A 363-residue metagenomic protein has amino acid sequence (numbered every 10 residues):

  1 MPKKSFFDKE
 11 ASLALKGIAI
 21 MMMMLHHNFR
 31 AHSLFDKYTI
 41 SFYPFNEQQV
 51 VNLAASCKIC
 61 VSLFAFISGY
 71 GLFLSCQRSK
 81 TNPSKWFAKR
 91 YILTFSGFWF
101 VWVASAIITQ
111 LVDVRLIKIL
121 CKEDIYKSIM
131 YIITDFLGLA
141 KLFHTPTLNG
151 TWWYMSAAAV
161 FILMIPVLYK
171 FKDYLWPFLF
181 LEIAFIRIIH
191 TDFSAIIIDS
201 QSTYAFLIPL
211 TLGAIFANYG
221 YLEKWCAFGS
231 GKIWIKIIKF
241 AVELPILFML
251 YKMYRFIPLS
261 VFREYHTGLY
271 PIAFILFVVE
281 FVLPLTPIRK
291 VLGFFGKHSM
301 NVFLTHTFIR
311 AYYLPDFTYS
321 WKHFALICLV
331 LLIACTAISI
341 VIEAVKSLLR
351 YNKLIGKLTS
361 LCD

Functional and structural regions predicted by a protein language model:
M1-A184, I233-I238, T286-I288, H298 (+1 more regions): Membrane-cytosol interface segments of multi-pass membrane proteins, especially ER/Golgi lipid-handling enzymes
H26-H27, F303-H306: Histidine-centered divalent metal-coordination motifs
V101-I108, A195-F206: Charged/polar, low-hydrophobicity segments characteristic of intrinsically disordered regions and flexible loops
T145-M155, I189-S200: Surface-exposed cleft-lining segments at the edges of enzyme active sites
R187-I189, I198-N301, F308-D316, W321-V330: Alpha-helical transmembrane segments and terminal signal-anchor/GPI-anchor hydrophobic tails, characterized by long
